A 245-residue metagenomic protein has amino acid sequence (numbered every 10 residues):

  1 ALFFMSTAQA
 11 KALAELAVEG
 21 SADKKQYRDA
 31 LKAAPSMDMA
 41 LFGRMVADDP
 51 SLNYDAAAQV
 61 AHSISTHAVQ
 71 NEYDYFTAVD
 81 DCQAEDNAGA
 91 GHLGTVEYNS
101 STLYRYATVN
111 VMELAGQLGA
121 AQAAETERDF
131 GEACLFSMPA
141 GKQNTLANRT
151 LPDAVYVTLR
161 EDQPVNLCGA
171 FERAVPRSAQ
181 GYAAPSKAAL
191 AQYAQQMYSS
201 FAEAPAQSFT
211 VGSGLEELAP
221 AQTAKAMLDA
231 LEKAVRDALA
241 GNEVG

Functional and structural regions predicted by a protein language model:
A1-G245: Basic polyanion-binding and macromolecular-assembly surfaces
